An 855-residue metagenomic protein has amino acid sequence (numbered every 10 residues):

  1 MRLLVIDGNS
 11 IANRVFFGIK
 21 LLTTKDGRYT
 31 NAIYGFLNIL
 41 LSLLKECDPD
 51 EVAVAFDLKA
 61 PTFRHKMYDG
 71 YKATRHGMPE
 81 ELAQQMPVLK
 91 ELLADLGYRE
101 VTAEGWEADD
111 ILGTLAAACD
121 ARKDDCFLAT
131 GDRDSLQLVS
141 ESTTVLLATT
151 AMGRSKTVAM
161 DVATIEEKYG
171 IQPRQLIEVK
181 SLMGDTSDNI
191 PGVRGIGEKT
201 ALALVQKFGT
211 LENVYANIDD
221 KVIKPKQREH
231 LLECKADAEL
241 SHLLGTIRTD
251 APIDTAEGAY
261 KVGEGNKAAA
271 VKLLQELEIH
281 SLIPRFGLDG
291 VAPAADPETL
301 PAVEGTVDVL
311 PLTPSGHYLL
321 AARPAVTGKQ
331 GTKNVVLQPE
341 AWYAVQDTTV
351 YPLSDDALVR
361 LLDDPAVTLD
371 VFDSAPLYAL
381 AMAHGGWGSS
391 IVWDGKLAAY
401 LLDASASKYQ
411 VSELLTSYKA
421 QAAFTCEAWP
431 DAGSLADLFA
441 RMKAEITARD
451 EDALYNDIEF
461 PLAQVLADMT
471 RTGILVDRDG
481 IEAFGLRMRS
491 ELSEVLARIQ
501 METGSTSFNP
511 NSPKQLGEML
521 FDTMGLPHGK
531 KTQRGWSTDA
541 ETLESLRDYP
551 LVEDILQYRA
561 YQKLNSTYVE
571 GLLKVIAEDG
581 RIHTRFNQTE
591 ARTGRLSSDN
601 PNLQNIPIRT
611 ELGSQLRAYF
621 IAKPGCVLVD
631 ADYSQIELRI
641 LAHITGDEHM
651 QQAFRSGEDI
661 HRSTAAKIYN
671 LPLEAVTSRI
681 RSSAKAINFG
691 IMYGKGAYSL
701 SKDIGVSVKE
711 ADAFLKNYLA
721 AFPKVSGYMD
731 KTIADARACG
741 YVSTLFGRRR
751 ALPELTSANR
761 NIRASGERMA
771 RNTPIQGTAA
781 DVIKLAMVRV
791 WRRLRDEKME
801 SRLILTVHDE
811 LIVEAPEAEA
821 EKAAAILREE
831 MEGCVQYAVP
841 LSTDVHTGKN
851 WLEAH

Functional and structural regions predicted by a protein language model:
M1-A129, R133-D161, D237-L240, T246-D254: Noncatalytic, basic helical substrate-engagement surface that gates or grips nucleic-acid strands
L3-L4, G8, R14-A53, D69-G70 (+5 more regions): Conserved RNase H-like, two-metal-ion catalytic cores of nucleic-acid enzymes
P49-A53, Y98, A121, S140-T144 (+7 more regions): Non-catalytic nucleic-acid-binding/docking modules located in mid-to-C-terminal regions of nucleic-acid enzymes
C126-A129, L136-R174, Q338, L358-E445 (+1 more regions): Charged catalytic and DNA/RNA-contacting regions of genome-maintenance and nucleic-acid-processing enzymes
C234-L353, T368-F372, A428, A436-I608 (+7 more regions): Conserved "right-hand" nucleotidyltransferase catalytic core of DNA-directed polymerases
V345, K396-T425, W429, S434-L435 (+1 more regions): Function-dense linear segments that define catalytic or interfacial modules in macromolecule-processing proteins
R471, H583-T584, Q588-A591, A666-M799 (+4 more regions): Conserved catalytic core of nucleic-acid polymerases
S490-A497, M501, S505-V552, A720-R768 (+2 more regions): C-terminal polymerase-core module
